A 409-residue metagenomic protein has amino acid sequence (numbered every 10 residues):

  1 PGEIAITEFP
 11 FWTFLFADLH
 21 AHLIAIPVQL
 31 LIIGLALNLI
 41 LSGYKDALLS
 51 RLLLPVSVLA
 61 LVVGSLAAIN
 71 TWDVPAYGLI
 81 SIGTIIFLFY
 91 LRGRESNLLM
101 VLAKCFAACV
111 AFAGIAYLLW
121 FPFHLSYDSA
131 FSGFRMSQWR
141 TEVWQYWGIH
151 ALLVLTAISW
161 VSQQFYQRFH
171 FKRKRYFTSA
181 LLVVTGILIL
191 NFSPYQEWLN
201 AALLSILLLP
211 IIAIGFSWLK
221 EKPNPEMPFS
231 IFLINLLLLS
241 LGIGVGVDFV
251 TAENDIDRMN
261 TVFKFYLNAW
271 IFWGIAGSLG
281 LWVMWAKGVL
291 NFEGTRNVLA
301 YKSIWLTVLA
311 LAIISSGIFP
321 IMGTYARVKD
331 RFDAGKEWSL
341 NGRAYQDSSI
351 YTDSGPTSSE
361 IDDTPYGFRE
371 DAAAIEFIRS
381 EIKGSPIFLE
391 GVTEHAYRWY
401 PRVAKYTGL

Functional and structural regions predicted by a protein language model:
T13-F14, V56-I69, L188: Membrane-interface alpha helices of multi-pass inner-membrane proteins
A21-L35, W139-R168, K172-L219, A269-G277: Alpha-helical transmembrane segments at the extracellular/periplasmic loop-to-helix junctions of multi-pass membrane
A36-L48, Y77-F112, A130-R140, V154-R168 (+2 more regions): Perimembrane helix-loop-helix junctions
A47-V56, M100-A113, Q167-V183, A201-L203 (+2 more regions): Membrane-interfacial loop-to-transmembrane alpha-helix junctions, especially the N-terminal start
I69-D73, I115-A130, V183-E221, S230-D257 (+3 more regions): Membrane-interface helix-loop junctions at the exits of transmembrane helices
Y77, M259-M284: Hydrophobic/aromatic-rich transmembrane helices and adjacent perimembrane loops
C105-Y117, F177-T185, M284-Y325: Signature aromatic-anchored transmembrane alpha helix within multi-pass, membrane-resident enzymes that catalyze glycan
T307, I321-L409: Extracytoplasmic
